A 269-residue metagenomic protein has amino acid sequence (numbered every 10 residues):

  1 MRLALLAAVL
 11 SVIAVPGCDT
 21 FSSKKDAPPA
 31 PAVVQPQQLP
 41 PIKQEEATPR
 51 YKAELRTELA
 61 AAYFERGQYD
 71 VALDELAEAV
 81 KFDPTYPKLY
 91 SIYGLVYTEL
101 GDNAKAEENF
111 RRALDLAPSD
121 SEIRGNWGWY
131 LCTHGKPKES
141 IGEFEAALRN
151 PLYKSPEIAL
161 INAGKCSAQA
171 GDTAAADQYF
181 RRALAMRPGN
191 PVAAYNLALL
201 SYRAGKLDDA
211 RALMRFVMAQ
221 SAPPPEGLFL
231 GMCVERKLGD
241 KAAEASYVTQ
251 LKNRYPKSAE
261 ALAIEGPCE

Functional and structural regions predicted by a protein language model:
C18-A77, K81, E265, E269: N-terminal leader/linker segments that initiate helical-solenoid repeat arrays
S23-Q44, A219-E269: Terminal, low-structured helical/coil segments at or just beyond the last alpha-helical repeat
E46, A53, P87-K88, S121-E122 (+4 more regions): Helix-start (N-cap) detector for alpha-helical repeat units in TPR-like alpha-solenoids, especially tetratricopeptide
T48, F82, L116-A117, N150-L152 (+3 more regions): Structural marker of alpha-solenoid helical repeat scaffolds
E58, I92, N126, L160-N162 (+2 more regions): Canonical tetratricopeptide repeat
